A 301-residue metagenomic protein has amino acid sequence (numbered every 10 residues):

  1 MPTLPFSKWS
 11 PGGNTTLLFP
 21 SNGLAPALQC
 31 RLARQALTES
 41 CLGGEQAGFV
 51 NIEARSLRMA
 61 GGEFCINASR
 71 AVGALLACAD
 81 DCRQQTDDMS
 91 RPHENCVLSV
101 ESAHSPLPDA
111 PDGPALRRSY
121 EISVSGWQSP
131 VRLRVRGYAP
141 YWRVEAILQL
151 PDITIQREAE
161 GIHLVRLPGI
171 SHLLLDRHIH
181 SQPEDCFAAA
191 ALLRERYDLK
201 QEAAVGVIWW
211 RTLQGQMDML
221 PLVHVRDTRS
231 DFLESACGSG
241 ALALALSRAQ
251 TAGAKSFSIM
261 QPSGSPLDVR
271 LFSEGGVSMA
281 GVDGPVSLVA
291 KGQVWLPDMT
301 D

Functional and structural regions predicted by a protein language model:
M1-W142, L173-D301: A glycine-rich beta-to-alpha transition motif near the start of alpha/beta enzyme domains, typified by
A146-C186: Surface-exposed beta-loop interaction hotspot
